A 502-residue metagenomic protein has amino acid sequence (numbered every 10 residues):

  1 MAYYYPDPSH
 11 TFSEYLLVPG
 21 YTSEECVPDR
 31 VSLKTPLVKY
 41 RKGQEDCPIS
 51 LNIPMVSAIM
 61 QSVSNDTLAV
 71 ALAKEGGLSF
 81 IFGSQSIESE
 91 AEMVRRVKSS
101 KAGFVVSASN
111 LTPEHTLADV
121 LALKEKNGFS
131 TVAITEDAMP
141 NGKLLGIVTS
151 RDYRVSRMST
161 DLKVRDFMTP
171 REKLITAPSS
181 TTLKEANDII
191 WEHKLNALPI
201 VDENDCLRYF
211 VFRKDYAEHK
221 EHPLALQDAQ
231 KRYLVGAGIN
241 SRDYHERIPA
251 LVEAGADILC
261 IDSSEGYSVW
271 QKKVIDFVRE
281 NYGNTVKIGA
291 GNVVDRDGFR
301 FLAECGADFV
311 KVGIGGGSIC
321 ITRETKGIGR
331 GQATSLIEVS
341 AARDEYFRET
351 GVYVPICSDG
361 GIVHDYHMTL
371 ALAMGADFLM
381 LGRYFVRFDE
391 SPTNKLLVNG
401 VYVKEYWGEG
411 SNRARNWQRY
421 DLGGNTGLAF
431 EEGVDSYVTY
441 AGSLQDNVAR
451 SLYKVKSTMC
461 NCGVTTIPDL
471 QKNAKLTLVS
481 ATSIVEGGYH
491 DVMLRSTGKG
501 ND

Functional and structural regions predicted by a protein language model:
M1-Y21, S109-T112, A177-P178, K184-D188 (+3 more regions): Alpha/beta catalytic cores of nucleotide-metabolism and tRNA/nucleoside-modifying enzymes
V27-L51, A58-M60, S89-F129, I134-A138 (+5 more regions): Bateman/CBS regulatory modules and CBS-like beta-alpha motifs in cytosolic regions of diverse proteins
Q44-P48, A73, K98, L121-E125 (+7 more regions): Surface-exposed amphipathic alpha-helices with a cationic face
P48-S57, G103-A108, D228-A237, V278-V294 (+2 more regions): Short beta-strand/loop segments at the ligand-binding rim of alpha/beta enzyme cores
T67-V70, Y244-A254, I288, V294-V312 (+1 more regions): Catalytic cores of alpha/beta
K74-S89, A256-S268, D308-K326, I362-L396: Glycine-rich phosphate-binding active-site loops on the catalytic face of alpha/beta enzymes
F80-Q85, S109-T112, T131-T135, T176-P178 (+6 more regions): Catalytic beta/alpha-barrel core
Q85-R95, N141, S156-D161, C206-L226 (+5 more regions): Active-site-adjacent beta->alpha loops and helix N-cap segments on the catalytic face of soluble alpha/beta enzymes
